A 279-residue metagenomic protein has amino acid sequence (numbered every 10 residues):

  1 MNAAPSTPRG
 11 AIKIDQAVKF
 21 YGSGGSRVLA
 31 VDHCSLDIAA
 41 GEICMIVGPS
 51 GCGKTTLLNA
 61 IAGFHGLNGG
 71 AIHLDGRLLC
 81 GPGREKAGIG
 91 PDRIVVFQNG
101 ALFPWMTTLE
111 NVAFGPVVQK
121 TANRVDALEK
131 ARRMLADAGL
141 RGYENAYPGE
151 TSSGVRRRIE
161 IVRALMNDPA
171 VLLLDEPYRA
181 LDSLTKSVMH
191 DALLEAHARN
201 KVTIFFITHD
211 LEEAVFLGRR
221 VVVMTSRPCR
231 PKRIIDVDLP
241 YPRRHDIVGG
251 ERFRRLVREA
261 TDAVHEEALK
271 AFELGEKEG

Functional and structural regions predicted by a protein language model:
S23-S26, L79-I94, V118, R124-L128 (+1 more regions): ABC ATPase NBD coupling module
M45, V95, I159-A164, D168: ABC ATPase nucleotide-binding domain "signature" region
V47-P49: The feature captures the beta-strand-to-loop junction immediately N-terminal to the Walker
A62: Helix-to-loop junction immediately C-terminal to a conserved catalytic motif
G70-G81: Conserved ABC transporter NBD signature motif
L78, R124-Y143, E195: Conserved ABC ATPase "signature" region
L109-V118, L128, R132, D236: Short helical segment in ABC ATPase nucleotide-binding domains corresponding to the A-loop/adjacent helical element
A146-G149, N167: Conserved signature/switch motifs of ABC ATPase nucleotide-binding domains
